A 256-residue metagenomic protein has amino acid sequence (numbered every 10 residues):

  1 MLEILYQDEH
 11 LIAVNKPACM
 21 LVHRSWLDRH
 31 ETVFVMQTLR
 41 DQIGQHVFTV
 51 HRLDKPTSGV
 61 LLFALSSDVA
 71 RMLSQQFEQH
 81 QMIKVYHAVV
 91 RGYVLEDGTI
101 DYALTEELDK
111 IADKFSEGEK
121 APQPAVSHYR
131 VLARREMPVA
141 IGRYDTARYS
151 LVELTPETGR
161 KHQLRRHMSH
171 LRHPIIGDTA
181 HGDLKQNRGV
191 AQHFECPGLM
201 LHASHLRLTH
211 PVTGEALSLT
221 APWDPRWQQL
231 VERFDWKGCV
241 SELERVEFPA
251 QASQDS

Functional and structural regions predicted by a protein language model:
M1-S256: RNA pseudouridine synthases
